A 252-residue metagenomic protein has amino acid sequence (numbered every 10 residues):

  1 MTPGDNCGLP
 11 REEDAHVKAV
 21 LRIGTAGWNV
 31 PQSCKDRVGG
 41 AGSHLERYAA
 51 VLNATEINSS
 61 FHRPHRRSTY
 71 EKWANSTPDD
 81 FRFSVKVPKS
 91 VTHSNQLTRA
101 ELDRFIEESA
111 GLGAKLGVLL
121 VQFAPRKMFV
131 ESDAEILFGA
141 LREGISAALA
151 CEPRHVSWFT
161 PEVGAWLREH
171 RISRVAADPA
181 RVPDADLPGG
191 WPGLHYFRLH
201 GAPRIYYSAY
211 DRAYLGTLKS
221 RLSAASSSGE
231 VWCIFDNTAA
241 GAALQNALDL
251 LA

Functional and structural regions predicted by a protein language model:
T2-A252: Residues lining hydrophobic/aromatic ligand-binding pockets adjacent to catalytic sites
